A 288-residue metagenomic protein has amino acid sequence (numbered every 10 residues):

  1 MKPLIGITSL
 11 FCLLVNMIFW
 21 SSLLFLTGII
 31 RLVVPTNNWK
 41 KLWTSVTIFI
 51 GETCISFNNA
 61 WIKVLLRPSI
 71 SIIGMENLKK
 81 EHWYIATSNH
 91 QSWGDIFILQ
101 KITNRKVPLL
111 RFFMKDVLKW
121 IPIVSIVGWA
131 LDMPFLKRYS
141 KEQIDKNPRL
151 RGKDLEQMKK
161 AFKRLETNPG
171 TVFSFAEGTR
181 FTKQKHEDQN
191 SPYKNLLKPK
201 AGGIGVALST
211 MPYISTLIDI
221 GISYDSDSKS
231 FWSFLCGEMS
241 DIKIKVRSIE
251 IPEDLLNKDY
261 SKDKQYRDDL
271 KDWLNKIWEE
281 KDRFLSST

Functional and structural regions predicted by a protein language model:
M1-Y84, H90-S92, I98: Membrane-anchoring hydrophobic helices of lipid-metabolizing enzymes
L14, N257-T288: Accessory terminal regions of nucleic-acid processing enzymes
N37-T53, K79-N147: Catalytic core of membrane glycerolipid acyltransferases/transacylases, capturing the structured, soluble-facing
G74, T87-H90, F113-D116, F175-E177 (+1 more regions): Short His-Asn-centered micro-motif
I96, M158-K159, K200-I204: Conserved glycosyltransferase catalytic-site signature
P122-F135, Y139, E166-D259: A cross-family acyltransferase "interaction/gating" segment
S140-G152, S191-K194: Surface-exposed cleft-lining segments at the edges of enzyme active sites
L150-K163: A Trp-anchored, charged/polar loop motif used as the substrate-binding/catalytic surface of acyl/ester-handling
